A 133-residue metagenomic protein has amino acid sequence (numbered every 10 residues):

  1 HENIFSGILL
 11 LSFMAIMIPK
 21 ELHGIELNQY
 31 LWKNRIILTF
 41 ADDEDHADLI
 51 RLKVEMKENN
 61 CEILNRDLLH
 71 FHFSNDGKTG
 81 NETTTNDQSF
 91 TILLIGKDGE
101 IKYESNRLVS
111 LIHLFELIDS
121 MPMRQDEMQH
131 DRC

Functional and structural regions predicted by a protein language model:
E2-I8, F13-C133: Non-catalytic interaction/Regulatory regions outside core domains
